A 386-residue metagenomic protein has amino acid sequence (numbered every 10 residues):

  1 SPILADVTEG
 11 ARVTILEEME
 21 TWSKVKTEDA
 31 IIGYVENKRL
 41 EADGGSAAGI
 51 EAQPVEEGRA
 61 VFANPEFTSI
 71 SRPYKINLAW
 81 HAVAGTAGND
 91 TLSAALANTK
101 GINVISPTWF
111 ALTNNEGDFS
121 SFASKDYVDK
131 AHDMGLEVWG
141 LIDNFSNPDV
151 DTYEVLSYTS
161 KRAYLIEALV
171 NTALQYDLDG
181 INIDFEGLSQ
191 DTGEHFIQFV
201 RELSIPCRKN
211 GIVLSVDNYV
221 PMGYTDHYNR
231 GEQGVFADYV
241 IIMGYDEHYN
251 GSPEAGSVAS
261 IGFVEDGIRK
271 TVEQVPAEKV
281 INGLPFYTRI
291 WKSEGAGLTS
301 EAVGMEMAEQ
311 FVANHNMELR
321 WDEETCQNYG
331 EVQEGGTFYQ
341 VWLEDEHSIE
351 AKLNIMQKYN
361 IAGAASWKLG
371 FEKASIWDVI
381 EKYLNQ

Functional and structural regions predicted by a protein language model:
S1-T8, T14, E18, K26-R72: Boundary regions of SH3-family modules and the immediately adjacent low-complexity/disordered segments in eukaryotic
G49-A163, A168: Glycan-recognition patch characteristic of GH18 chitinases/ENGases and related GlcNAc/peptidoglycan-binding proteins
V55-N64, F286-K352, L384-Q386: Glycan-binding loop/region signatures in secreted carbohydrate-active enzymes
A84-T99, S157-L174, M222-R230, E344-Q357: Short, acidic/polar
K100-N103, S160-F185, Y228-H248: Structural recognition of alpha->loop->beta junctions
I105, I183, V240, N282 (+2 more regions): Conserved, mostly hydrophobic/aromatic
N115, E167, Q190-N314: Substrate-binding surface in catalytic domains of secreted glycosidases
K352-Q386: Acidic/aromatic/glycine-rich contiguous surface patches that form carbohydrate-binding/processing clefts and analogous
